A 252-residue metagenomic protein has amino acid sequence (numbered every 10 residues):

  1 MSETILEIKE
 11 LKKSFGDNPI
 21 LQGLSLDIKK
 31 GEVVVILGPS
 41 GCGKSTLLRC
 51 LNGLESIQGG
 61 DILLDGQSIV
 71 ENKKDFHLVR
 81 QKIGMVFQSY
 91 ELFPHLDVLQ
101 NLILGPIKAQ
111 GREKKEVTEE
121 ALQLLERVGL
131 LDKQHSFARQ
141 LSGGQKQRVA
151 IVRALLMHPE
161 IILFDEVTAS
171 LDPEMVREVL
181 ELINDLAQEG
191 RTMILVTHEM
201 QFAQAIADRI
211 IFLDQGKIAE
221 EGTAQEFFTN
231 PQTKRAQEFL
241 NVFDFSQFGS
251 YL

Functional and structural regions predicted by a protein language model:
N52: Helix-to-loop junction immediately C-terminal to a conserved catalytic motif
I69-G84, K114, N230-P231: ABC ATPase NBD coupling module
F137-L141, Q145: Conserved ABC ATPase signature
L156-E160: A short, proline-enriched helix->beta-strand linker immediately N-terminal to the Walker B motif in ABC-type P-loop
I162-D165: Catalytic Walker B motif of ABC-type/P-loop ATPase nucleotide-binding domains
P173-M175: Helix N-cap at the start of a conserved alpha-helix in ABC-type nucleotide-binding domains
